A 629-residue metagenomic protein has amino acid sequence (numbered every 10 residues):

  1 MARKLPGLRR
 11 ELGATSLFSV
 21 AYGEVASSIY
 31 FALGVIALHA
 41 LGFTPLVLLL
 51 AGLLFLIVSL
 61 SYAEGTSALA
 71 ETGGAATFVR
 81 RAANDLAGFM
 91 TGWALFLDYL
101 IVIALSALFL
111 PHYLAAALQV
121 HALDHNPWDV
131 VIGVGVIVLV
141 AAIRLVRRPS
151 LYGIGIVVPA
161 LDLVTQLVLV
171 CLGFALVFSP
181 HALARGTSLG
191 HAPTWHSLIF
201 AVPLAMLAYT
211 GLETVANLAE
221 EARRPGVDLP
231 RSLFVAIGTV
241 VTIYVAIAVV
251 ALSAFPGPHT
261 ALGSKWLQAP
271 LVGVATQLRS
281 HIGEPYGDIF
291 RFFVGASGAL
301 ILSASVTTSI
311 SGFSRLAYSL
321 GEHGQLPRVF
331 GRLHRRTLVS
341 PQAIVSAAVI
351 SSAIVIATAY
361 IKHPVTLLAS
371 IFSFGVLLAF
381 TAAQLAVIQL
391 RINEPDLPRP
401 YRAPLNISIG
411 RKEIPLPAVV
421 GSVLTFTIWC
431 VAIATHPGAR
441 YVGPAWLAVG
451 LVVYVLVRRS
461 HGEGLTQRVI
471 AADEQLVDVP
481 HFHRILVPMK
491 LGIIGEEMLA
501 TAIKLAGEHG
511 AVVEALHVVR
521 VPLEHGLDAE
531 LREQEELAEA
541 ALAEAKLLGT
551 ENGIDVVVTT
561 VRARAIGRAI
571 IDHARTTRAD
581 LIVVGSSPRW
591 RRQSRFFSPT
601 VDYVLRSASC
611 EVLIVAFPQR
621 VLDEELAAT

Functional and structural regions predicted by a protein language model:
R3-G7, D124, I156-R291: Helix-loop-helix junctions that connect adjacent transmembrane segments in multi-pass membrane transporters
R9, F31-I132, T239, A246 (+1 more regions): Extracellular loop-to-transmembrane helix junctions
N84, A116-H121, S232-T307, L326-L367: TM-loop-TM module centered on a large, flexible mid-protein loop between adjacent transmembrane helices in multi-pass
W128-L176, A192-P193, L233-I237, L368-A382 (+1 more regions): Membrane-interface loop-to-helix entry segments
I154-V157, V329-Q342, F380-A432: C-terminal membrane-solvent junction of multi-pass transporters and transport-like membrane proteins
V477-R532, L548-T559, S607, T629: Small/aliphatic-rich secondary-structure junction motif
T550-I582, Q619-T629: Structural beta-alpha unit
V584-R606, V621-L622: Glycine-rich, Arg-bearing micro-motifs that act as flexible, cationic patches
